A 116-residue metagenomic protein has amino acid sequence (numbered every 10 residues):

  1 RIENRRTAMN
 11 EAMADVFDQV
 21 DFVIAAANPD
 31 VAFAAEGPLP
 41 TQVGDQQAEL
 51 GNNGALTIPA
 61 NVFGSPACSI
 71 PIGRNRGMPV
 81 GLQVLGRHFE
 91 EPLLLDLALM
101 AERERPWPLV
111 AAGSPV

Functional and structural regions predicted by a protein language model:
R1-E3, A8-E11, Q19, N61-V116: Structural helix-boundary/capping segments
R1-V62, A111-P115: Serine-dependent amide/ester hydrolase catalytic core
